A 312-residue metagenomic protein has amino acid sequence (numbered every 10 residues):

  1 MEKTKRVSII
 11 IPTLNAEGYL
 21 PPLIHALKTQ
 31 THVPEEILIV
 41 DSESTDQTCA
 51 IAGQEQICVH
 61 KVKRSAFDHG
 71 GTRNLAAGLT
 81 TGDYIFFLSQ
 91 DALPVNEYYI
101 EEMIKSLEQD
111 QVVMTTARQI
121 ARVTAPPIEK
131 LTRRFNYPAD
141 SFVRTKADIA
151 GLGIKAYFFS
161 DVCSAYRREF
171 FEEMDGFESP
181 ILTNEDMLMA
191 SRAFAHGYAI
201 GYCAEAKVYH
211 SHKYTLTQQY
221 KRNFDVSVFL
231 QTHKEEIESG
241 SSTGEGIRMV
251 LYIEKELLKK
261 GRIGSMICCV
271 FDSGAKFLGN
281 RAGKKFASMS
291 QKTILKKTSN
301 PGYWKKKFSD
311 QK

Functional and structural regions predicted by a protein language model:
H25-P34: Short, acidic, metal-binding catalytic loop of nucleotide-sugar glycosyltransferases
D41-C49, L93: A conserved acidic beta->alpha catalytic loop
K63-T80: Glycine-rich, basic loop-to-helix element that forms the pyrophosphate-binding segment of sugar-nucleotide handling
I85: Short aromatic/hydrophobic "clamp" motif used to bind/position activated sugar donors
L93, E97-K130: Conserved donor NDP-sugar-binding/catalytic core segment of glycosyltransferases
K146-Y166, L182: A recurrent flexible, glycine/aromatic-enriched loop bordering the glycosyltransferase active site that acts as
L182-M189: Acidic donor-binding loop at a coil-to-helix junction in glycosyltransferase catalytic cores that engages
D225, S239-K312: Non-catalytic, C-terminal membrane-associated alpha-helical segments of glycosyltransferases
